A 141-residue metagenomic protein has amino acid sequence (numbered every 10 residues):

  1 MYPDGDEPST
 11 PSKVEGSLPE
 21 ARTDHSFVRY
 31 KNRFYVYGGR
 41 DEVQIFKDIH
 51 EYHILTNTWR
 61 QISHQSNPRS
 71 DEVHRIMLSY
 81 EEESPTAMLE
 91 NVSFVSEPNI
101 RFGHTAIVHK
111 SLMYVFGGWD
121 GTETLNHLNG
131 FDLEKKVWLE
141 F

Functional and structural regions predicted by a protein language model:
M1-F141: Kelch-like beta-propeller repeat domains
